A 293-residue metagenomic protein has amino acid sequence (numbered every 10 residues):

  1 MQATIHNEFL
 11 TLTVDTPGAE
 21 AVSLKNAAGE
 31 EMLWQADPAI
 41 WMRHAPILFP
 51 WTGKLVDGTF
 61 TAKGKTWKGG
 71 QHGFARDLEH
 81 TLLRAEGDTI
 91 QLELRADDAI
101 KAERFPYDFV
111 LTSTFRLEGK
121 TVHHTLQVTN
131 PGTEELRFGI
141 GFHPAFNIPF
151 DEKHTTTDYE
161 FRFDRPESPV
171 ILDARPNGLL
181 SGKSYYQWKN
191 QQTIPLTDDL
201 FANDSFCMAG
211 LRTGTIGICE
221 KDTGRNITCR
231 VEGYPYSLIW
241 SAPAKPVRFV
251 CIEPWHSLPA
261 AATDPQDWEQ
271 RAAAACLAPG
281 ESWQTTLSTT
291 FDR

Functional and structural regions predicted by a protein language model:
T11-T66: Acidic-aromatic substrate-binding/catalytic surfaces of carbohydrate-active enzymes
V14, L92-A96, F115, G280-F291: Short, hydrophobic/aromatic-enriched beta-strand segments in well-ordered soluble domains
H44-A45, F49-P50, A262-Q270: Short, structured beta-strand/loop micro-motifs enriched in basic residues and often containing a Trp
F60-K68, L126, A275-D292: Short Pro-Gly-centered flexible turn/kink motifs
K65, G70-G119: Extended, loop-rich substrate-binding clefts of extracytoplasmic carbohydrate-active enzymes
K101-F146, D151: Acidic, contiguous internal or C-terminal segments within carbohydrate-active enzymes that form a structured patch used
I148, E152-E232: Active-site/ligand-binding surface loops and adjacent short beta/alpha elements that line catalytic pockets across
E220-A260: Glycine-rich active-site loops that engage anionic ligands at enzyme catalytic sites
